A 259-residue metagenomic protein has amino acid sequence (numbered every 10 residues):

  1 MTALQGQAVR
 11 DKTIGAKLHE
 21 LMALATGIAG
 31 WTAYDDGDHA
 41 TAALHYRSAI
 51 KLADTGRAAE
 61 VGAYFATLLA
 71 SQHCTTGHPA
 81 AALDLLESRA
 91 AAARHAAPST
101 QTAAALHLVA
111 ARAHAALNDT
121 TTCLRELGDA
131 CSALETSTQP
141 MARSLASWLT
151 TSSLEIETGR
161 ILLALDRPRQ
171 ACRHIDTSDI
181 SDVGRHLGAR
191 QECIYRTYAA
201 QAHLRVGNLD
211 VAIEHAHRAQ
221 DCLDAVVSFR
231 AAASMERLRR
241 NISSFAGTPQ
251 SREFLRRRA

Functional and structural regions predicted by a protein language model:
M1-A259: Conserved binding/catalytic microenvironments
